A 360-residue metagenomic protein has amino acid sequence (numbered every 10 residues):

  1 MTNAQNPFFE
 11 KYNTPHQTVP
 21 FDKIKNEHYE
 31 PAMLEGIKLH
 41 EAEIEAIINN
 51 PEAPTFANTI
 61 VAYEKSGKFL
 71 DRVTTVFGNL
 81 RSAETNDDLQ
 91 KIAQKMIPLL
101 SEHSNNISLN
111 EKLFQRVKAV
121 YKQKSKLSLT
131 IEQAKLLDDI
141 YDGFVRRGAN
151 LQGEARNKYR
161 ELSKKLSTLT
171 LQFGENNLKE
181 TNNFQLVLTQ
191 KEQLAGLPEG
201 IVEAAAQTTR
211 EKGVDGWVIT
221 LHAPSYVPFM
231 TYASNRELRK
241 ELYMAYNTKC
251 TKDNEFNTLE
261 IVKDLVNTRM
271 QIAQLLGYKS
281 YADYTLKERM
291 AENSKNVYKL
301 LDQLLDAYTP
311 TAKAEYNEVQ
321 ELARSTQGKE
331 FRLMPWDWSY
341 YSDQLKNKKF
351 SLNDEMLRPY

Functional and structural regions predicted by a protein language model:
N3-L197, E203: N-terminal helix-rich structural modules
T18-K25, G78-S82, V145, N247-E255 (+3 more regions): Glycine- and acidic
F21-H28, A32, G36, E132 (+8 more regions): Extracytoplasmic/periplasmic, Sec-exported soluble proteins
A57, L127, T209, M244-K263: A short, flexible low-complexity segment enriched in Lys/Arg and Gly/Pro that occurs in N-terminal basic tails
A57, Q94, N257, L300-L304: Membrane-interfacial loop-to-helix junctions in multi-pass inner-membrane proteins
L136, K165-T168, E175, E180-T220 (+2 more regions): Active-site-proximal, well-structured secondary-structure segments within enzyme catalytic domains
D139, R146-L162, K249-Y284, E292-Y298: A conserved hydrophobic secondary-structure block that centers on an alpha-helix together with its immediately flanking
E211-C250, W338, K349: Active-site-adjacent "gating/activation" loops or surface patches in catalytic cores
